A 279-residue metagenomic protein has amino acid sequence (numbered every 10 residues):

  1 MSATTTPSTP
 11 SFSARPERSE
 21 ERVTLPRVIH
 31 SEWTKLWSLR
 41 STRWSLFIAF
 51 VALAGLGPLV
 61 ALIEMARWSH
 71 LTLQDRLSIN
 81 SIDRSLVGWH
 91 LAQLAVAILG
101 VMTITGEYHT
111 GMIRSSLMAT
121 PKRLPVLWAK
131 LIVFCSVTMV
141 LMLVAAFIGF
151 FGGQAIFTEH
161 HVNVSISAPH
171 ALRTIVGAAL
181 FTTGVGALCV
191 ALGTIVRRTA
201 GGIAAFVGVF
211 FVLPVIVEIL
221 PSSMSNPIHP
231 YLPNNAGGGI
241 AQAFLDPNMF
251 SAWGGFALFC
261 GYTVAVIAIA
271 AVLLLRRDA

Functional and structural regions predicted by a protein language model:
A3-R22, T42, L46-I98, L127-I195 (+3 more regions): Secretory targeting signals
L25-R40: A short amphipathic helical element positioned immediately N-terminal to and/or at the very start of a transmembrane
E32, T120-K122, L192, R198 (+1 more regions): Generic structural signal for small/hydrophobic residues in well-ordered secondary structure, especially within
T42-S45, I113, V126, G201-I203: Alpha-helical transmembrane segments and their helix-entry boundary regions
G55, T199-N234: Transmembrane helix segments
A97-A119, R123-L124, L131: Transmembrane helix boundary and interhelical loop/hinge segments in multi-pass membrane proteins
K122-L124, R198-G202, A252: Membrane-helix interface segments
A271-A279: Membrane-interface capping segments at transmembrane-helix boundaries
